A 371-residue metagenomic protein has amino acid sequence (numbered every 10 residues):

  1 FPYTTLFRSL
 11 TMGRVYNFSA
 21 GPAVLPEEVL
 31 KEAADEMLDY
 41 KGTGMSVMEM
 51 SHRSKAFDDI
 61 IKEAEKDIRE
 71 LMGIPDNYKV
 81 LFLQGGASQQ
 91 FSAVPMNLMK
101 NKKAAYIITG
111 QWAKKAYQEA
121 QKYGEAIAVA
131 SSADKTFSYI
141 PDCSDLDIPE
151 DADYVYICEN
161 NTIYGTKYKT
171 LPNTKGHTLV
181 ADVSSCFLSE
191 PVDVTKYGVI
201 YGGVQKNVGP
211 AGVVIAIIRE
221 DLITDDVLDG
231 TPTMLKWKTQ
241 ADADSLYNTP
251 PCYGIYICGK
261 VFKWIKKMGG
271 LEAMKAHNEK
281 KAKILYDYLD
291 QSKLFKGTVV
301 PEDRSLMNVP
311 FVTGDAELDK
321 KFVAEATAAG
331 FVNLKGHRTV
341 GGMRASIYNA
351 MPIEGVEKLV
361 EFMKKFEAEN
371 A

Functional and structural regions predicted by a protein language model:
F1-L6: Short, small-residue-biased leader/transition segments that mark boundaries at the very start of proteins
G13-V15, A328, G341-A371: PLP-dependent enzyme catalytic core of the Aspartate aminotransferase-like
R14-E65: A glycine-/small-polar-enriched, mobile loop at the entrance of the PLP active site in fold-type I
G21, A120, S132-F187: Active-site phosphate-binding strand-loop segment of PLP-dependent enzymes
P26, V204-Y286, V300, E369-A371: Active-site C-terminal subdomain of aminotransferase-like
G44-Q90, N97, Q111, E119: Conserved N-terminal alpha-helix of the aminotransferase class I/II PLP-enzyme fold
S88-D153: PLP-dependent aminotransferase-like
F295-A326: Conserved PLP-binding catalytic core of the aspartate aminotransferase-like
